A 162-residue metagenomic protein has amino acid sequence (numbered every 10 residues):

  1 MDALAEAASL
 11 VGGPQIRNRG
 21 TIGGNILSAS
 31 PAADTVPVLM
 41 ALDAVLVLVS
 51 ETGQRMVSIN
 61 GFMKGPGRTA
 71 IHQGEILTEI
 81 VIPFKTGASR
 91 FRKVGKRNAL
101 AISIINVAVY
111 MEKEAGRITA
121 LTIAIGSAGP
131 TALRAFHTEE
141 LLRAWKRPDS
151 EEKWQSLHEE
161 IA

Functional and structural regions predicted by a protein language model:
M1-A162: C-terminal structural segment of proteins
